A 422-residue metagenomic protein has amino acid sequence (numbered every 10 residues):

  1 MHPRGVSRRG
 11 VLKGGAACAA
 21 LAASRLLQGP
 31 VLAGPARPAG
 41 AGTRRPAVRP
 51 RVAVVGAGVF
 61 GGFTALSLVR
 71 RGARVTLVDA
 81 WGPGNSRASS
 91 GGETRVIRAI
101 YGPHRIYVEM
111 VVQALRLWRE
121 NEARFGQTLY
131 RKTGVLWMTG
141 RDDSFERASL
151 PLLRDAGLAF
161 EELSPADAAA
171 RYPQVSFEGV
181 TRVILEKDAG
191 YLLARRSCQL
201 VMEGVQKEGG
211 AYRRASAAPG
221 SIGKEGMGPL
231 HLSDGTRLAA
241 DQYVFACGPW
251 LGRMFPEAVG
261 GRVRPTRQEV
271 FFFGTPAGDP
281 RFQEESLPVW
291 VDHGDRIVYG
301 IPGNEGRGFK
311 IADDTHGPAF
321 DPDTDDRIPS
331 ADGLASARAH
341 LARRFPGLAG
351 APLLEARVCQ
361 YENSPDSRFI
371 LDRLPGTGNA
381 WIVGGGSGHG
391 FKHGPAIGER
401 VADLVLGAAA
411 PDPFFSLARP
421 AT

Functional and structural regions predicted by a protein language model:
H2-R4, G10-P35: N-terminal export signals
L26-G62, R70-R71, F282: C-terminal segment of N-terminal export signals and the immediately downstream linker at the start of the mature
L66-R70, T128-R131, P249-G376: Active-site substrate-recognition segment that forms the wall of the catalytic cavity or substrate channel
R70-S89: Glycine-rich FAD pyrophosphate-binding loop
T94-R171, I297: Dinucleotide-binding Rossmann-like beta1-alpha1 core, especially the glycine-rich loop that anchors the ADP
G140-E208, R213-R214, G220-E225: Flavin (FAD/FMN) cofactor-binding and adjacent substrate-gating region of FAD-dependent oxidoreductase domains
L238-G248: Short hydrophobic core segments
G347-T422: C-terminal catalytic lobe of FAD-dependent flavoproteins
